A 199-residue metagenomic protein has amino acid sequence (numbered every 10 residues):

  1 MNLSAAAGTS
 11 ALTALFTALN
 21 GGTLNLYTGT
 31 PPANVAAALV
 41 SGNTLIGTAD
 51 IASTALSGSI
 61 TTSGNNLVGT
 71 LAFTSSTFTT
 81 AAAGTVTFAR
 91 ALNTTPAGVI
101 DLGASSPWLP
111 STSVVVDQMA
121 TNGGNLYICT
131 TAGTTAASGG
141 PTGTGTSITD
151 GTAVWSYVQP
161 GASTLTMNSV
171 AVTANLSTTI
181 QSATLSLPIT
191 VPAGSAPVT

Functional and structural regions predicted by a protein language model:
M1-A89, N93-A104, P160-T199: Small cysteine-rich, disulfide-bonded extracellular modules of the LU/uPAR three-finger superfamily and closely related
G103-P160: Tryptophan-rich substrate-binding surfaces of secreted polymer-degrading and adhesive proteins
